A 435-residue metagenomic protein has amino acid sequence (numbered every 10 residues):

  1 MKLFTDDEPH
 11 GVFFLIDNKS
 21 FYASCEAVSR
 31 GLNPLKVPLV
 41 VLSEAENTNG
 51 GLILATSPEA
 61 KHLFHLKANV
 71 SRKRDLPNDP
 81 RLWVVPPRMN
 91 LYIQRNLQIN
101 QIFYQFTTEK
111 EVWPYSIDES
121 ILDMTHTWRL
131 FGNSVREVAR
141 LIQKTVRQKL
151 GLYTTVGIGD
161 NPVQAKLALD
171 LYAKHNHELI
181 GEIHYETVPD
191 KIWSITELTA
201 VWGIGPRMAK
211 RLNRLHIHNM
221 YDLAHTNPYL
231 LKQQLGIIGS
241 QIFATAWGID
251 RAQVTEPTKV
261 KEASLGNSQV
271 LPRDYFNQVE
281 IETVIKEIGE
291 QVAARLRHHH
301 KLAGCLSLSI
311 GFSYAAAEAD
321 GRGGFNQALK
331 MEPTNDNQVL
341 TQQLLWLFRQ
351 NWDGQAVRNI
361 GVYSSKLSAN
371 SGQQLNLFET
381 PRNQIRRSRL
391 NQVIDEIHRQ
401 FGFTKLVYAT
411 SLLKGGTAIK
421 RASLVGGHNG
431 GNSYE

Functional and structural regions predicted by a protein language model:
M1-I117, I121: Residues that scaffold, gate, or flank divalent-cation-dependent active/transport sites
D6, L15, A200, K210-G354: DNA-contacting surface of Y-family translesion DNA polymerases
C25, G323-E435: Acidic, metal-coordinating catalytic segment for phosphate/diphosphate chemistry, firing primarily on the Nudix
E26-A27, L52-T56, Q164-Y172, R214 (+3 more regions): Short acidic, glycine/serine/threonine-rich loops at helix termini
I117-D123, P162-A165: Short, conserved phosphate-binding/catalytic loop or strand-edge motifs used in phosphoryl-/nucleotidyl-transfer
I121-Q143, H216: Catalytic palm subdomain of template-directed nucleic-acid polymerases, centered on the conserved carboxylate motif
R136-E197: Long, highly charged, low-complexity intrinsically disordered interaction regions that mediate electrostatic DNA/RNA
